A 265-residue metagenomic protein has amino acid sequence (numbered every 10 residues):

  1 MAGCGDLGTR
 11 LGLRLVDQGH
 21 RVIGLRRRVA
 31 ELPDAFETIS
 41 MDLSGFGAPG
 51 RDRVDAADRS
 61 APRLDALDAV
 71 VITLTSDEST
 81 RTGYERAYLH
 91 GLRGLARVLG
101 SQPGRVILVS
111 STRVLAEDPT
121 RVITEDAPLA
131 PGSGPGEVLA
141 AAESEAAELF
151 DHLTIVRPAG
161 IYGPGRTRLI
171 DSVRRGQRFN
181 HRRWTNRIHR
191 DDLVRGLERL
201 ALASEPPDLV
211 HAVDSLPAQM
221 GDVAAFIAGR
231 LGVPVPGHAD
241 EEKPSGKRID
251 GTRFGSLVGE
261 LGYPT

Functional and structural regions predicted by a protein language model:
M1-G3: Conserved N-terminal Rossmann-fold NAD(P)-binding element of oxidoreductases
G8-T9: N-terminal Rossmann-fold NAD(P) dinucleotide-binding loop
A35-D68: Conserved Rossmann-fold cofactor-binding substructure of NAD(P)-dependent oxidoreductases
L67-I107, A141: NAD(P)-cofactor binding segment of oxidoreductase domains
G94-G132: Conserved Rossmann-fold NAD(P)-dependent oxidoreductase catalytic core, especially the SDR/UDP-sugar
A141-P164: Conserved beta-loop-beta element that borders a ligand/cofactor-binding pocket
R168-L169, R178-A201: Substrate-positioning beta->alpha
V194-D250: Mid/C-terminal beta-alpha module of Rossmann-like enzyme folds, strongest in SDR-family dehydrogenases/epimerases
